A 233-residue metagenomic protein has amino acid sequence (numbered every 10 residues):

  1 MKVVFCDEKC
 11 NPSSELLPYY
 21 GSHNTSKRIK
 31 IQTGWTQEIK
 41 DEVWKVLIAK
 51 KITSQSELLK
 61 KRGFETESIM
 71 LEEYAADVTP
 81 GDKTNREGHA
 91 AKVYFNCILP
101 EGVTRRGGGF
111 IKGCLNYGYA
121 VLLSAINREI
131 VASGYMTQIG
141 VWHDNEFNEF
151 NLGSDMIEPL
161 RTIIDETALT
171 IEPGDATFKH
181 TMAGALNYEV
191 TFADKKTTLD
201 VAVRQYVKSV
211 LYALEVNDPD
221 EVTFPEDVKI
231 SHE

Functional and structural regions predicted by a protein language model:
M1-D7, N11: Short hydrophobic alpha-helical runs that function as membrane-insertion/retention elements
S13-L16, G21-E233: Active-site helix-to-loop segments that bind/position phosphate- or nucleotide-bearing substrates and donors across
